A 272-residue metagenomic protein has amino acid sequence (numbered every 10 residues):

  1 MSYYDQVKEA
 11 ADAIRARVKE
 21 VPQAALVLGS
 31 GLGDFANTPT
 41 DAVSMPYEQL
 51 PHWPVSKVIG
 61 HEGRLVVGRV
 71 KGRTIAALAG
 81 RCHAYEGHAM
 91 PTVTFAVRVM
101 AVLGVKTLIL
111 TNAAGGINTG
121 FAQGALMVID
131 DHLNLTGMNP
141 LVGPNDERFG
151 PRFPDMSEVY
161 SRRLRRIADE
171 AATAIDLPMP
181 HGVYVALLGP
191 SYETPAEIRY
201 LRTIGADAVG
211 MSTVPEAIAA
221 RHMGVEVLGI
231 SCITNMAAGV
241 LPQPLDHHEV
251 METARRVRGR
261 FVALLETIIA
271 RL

Functional and structural regions predicted by a protein language model:
M1-M156: Metabolite-binding pocket within alpha/beta catalytic cores that recognizes anionic/polar moieties
M100-G104, R202, R221: Non-catalytic positions within long, well-ordered alpha-helices that form the structural scaffold/packing of enzyme
K106-T107, D207, E226: Short acidic/polar active-site loop segments enriched in Thr and Asp
F149-Y160, A172, I198, A254-E266: Polyanion-binding loop/helix "lid" in catalytic or ligand-binding cores
R165, E170-D207, L265, L272: Active-site/ligand-binding-proximal alpha/beta "capping" segment
M211-E249: Zn-dependent metallopeptidase/amidohydrolase metal-coordination segment
A238-L272: His/Asp/Glu-rich mid-to-C-terminal helical/loop segments that flank catalytic regions of hydrolases
